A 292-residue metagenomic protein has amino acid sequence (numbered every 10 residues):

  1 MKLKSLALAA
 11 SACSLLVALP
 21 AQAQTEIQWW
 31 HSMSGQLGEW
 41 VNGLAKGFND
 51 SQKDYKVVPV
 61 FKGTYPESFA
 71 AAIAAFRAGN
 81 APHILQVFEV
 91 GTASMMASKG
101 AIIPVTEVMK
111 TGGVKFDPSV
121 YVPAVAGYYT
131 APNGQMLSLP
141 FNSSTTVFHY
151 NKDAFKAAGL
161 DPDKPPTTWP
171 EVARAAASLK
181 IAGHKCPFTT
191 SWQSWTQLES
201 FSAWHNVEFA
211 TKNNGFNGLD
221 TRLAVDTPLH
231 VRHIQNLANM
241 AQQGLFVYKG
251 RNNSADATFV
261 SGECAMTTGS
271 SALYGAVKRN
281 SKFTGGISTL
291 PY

Functional and structural regions predicted by a protein language model:
Q24-G35, Y55-V60, I84, L137: Short, well-ordered beta-strand elements
E26-L44, K62-Y65, S144, T196: Extracytoplasmic "Venus flytrap"
S32, S200, H205-V207, V231-Y292: Extracytoplasmic/periplasmic substrate-binding proteins
G43, G47-Y121, A157-G159, T258 (+3 more regions): Extracytoplasmic "Venus flytrap"/periplasmic binding protein-like
F88-V147, A173, E199-A203: Hinge/lid segment of periplasmic solute-binding proteins
T106-Y121, P165-T167, V207-R232, R279-N280 (+1 more regions): Short, solvent-exposed loop/beta-turn-alpha elements that line the ligand-binding surface or hinge of extracytoplasmic
P132-F141, T146, K156, P170-R222 (+1 more regions): Extracytoplasmic/periplasmic solute-binding protein
A173-L179, F216-K249: Glycine-centered hinge/linker elements that transmit conformational signals in sensory and ligand-binding systems
